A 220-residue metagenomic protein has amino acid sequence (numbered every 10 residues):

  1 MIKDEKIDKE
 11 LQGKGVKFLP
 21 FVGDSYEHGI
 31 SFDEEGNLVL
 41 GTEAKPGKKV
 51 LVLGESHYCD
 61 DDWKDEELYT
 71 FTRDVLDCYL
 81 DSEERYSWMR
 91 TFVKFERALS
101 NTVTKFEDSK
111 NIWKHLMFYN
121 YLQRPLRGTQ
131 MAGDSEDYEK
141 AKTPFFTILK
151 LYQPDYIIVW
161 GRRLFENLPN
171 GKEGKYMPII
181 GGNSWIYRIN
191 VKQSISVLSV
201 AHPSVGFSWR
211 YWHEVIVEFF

Functional and structural regions predicted by a protein language model:
M1-L11, G15, A132-T143, E166-F220: C-terminal capping/extension of enzyme domains
I2-Y152, Y156, R162: A polyanion-binding, active-site-adjacent surface
